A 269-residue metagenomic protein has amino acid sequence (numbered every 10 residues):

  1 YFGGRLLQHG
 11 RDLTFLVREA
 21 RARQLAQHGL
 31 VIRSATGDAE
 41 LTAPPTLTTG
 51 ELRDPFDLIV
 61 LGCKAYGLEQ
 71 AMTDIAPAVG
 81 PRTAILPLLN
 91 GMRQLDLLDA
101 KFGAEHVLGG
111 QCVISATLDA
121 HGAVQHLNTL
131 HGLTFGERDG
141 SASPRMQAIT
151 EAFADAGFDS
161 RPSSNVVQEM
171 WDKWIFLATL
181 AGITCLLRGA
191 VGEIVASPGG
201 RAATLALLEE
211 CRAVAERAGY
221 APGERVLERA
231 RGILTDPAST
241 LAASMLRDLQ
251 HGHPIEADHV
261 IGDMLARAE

Functional and structural regions predicted by a protein language model:
Y1-D38: NAD(P)+-binding Rossmann beta1-loop-alpha1 motif at the extreme N-terminus of oxidoreductases
G4, Q8, T73-P77, A100 (+2 more regions): Short, well-ordered alpha-helices that flank and scaffold nucleotide-derived cofactor binding pockets
F15-V17, F135, L265: Short internal beta-strands
V17, T36, G50, L89 (+4 more regions): Residues at the C-termini of beta-strands that transition into short coil/loop
Q24, P77-A78, A100-L108, H121-K173 (+2 more regions): Internal alpha-helical scaffold of NAD(P)-dependent oxidoreductase catalytic cores
D38-V124: Rossmann-like NAD(P)(H) cofactor-binding subdomain of soluble oxidoreductases
R201, L205-E269: NAD(P)-dependent Rossmann-like dehydrogenase/reductase catalytic/cofactor-binding core
